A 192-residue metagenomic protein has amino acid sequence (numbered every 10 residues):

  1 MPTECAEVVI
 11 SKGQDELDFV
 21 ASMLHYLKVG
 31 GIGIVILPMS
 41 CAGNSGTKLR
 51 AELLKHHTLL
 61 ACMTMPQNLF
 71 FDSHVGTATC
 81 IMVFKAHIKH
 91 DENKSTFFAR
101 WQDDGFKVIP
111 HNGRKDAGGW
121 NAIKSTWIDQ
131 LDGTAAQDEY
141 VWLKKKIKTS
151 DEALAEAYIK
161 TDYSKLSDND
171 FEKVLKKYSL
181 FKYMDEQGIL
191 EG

Functional and structural regions predicted by a protein language model:
M1-G192: A conserved structural/catalytic subdomain of Rossmann-like adenosyl-cofactor enzymes
